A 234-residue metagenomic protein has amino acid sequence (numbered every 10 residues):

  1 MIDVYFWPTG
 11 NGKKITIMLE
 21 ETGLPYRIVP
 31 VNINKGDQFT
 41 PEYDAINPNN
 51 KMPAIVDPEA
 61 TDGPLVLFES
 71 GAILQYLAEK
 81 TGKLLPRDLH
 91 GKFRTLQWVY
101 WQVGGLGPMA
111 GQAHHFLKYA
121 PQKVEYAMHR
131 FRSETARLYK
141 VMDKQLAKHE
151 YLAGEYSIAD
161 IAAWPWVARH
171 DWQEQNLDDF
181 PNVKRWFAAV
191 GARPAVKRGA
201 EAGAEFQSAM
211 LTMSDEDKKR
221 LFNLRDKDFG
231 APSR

Functional and structural regions predicted by a protein language model:
M1-H129, D143, F229-R234: GST-like domain detector, emphasizing the conserved glutathione-binding G-site in the N-terminal thioredoxin-like
N32, I158, G203-A204: Short, solvent-exposed turn/loop segments enriched in Gly/Ser/Thr/Pro and often Arg
G36-D37, A188, Q207-A209: Short secondary-structure boundary/hinge segments and terminal tails
A45, A192, E201: Phosphate-coordinating loops and pocket residues in cytosolic domains that bind phosphorylated ligands
L85, R198-G199: Acidic/polar loop patches that form or flank catalytic/metal-binding clefts of enzymes that bind anionic ligands
Q102-R198, P232-R234: GST-like fold's C-terminal all-alpha helical module
G203-R234: Acidic/histidine-enriched, glycine/proline-rich intrinsically disordered or flexible terminal extensions
